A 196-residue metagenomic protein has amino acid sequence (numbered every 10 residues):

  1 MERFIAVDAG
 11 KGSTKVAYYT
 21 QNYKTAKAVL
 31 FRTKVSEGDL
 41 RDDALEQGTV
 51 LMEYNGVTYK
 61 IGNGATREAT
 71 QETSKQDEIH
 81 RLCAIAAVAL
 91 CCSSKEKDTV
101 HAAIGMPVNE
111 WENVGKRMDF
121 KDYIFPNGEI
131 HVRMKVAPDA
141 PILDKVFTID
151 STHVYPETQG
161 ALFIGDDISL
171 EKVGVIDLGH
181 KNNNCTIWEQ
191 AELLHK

Functional and structural regions predicted by a protein language model:
M1-V175, E192-K196: Nucleotide/phosphate-binding catalytic cleft detector across ATP-hydrolyzing and phosphate-transferring enzymes
I176-H180: Active-site-proximal alpha-helical scaffolds that flank and shape metal-associated catalytic sites
N184-T186: A structural feature that tracks compact, well-ordered secondary-structure segments with a strong bias toward
E189: A cytosolic small-molecule/anion-sensing beta-strand core signal
